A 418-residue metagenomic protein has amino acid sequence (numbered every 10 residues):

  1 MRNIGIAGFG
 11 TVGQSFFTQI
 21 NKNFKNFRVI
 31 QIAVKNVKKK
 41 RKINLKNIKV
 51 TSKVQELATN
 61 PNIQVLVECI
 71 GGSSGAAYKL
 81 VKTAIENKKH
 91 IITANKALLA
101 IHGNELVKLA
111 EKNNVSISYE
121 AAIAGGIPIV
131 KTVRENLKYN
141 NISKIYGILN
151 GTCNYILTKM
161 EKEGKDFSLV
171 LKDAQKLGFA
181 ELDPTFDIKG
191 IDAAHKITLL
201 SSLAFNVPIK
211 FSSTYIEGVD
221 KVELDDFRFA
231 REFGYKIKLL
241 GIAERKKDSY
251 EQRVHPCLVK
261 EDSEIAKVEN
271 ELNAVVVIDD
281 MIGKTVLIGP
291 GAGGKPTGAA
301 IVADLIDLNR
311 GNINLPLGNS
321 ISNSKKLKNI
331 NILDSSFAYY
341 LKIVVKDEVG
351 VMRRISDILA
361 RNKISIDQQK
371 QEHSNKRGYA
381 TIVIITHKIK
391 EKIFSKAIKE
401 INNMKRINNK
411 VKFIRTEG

Functional and structural regions predicted by a protein language model:
A7, L305-G418: A conserved regulatory-domain signal marking ACT and ACT-like small-molecule sensing domains and adjacent regulatory
G13-Q14, A77: N-terminal Rossmann-fold NAD(P) dinucleotide-binding loop
N23-I43: NAD(P)-binding Rossmann-fold cofactor-contacting core
V54-A94: Rossmann-fold NAD(P) dinucleotide-binding segment
G75-A76, V81-K82, K96-G125, V130-R134: Rossmann-fold NAD(P)-binding glycine/threonine-rich loop
I129-I142, C153-K165, H195-I209, D304: Oxidoreductase and adenylate-handling cofactor-binding alpha/beta cores
I142-Y146, N154-L157, D173, G178-L182 (+3 more regions): Catalytic, metal-anchored helix/loop core of enzyme active sites in primary metabolism
L169-K267, L272-A274, G293: Substrate-binding/catalytic subdomain of NAD(P)-dependent oxidoreductase enzymes
